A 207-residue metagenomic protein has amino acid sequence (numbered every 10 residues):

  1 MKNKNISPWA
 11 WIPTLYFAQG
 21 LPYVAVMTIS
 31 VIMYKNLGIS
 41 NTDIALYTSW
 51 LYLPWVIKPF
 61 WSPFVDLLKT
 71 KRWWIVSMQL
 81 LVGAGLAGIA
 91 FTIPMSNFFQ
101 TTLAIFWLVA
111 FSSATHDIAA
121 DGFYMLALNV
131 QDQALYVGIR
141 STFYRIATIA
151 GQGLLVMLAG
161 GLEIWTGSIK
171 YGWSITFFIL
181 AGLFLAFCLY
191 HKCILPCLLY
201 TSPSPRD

Functional and structural regions predicted by a protein language model:
K4-L51: Helix-loop boundary and gating motifs at the non-cytosolic
L46-P63: Central cavity-lining transmembrane alpha-helices of secondary-active solute carriers, predominantly the Major
L67-Q79: Cytoplasmic membrane-interface "Motif A"-like loop-to-helix N-cap segments of 12-TM Major Facilitator Superfamily
L80-S96: C-terminal ends and interior cores of transmembrane alpha-helices in multi-pass membrane transporters/permeases
G138-L155: Glycine-rich segments within core transmembrane alpha-helices of 12-TM secondary carriers
A150-K170: Transmembrane alpha-helix termini and helix-breaking/packing motifs in multi-pass membrane transporters
L183-L199: C-terminal membrane-cytosol helix-exit motif in multi-pass small-molecule transporters
Y200-D207: Conserved small/polar residues in nucleotide/adenosyl-binding loops
